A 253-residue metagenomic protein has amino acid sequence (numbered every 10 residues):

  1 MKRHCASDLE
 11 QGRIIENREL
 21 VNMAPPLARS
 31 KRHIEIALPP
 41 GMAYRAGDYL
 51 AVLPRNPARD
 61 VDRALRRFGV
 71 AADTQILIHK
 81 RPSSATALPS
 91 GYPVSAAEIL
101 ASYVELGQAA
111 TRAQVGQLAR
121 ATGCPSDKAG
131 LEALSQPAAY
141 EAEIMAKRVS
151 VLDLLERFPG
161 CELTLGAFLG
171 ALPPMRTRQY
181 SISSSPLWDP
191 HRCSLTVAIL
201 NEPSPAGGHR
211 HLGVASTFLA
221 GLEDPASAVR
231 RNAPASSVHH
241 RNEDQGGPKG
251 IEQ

Functional and structural regions predicted by a protein language model:
M1-Q253: FNR-like FAD-binding dehydrogenase module
